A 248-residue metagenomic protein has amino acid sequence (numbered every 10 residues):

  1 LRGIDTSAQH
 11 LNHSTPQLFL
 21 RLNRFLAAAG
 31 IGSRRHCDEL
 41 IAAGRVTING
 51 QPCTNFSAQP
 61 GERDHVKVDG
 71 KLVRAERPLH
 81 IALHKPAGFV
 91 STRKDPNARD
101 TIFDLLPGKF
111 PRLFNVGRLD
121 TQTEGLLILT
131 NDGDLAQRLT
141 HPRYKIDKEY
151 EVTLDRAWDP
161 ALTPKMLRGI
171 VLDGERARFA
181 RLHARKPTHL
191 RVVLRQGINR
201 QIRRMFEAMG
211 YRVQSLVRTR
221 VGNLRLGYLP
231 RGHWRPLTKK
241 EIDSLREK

Functional and structural regions predicted by a protein language model:
L1-P16: Short, basic, low-complexity termini and linkers enriched in Ser/Thr/Gly/Pro that act as targeting/leader peptides
H13-K248: Basic, flexible Lys/Arg- and Gly-enriched helix-loop patches that mediate nucleic-acid binding at interfaces with rRNA
